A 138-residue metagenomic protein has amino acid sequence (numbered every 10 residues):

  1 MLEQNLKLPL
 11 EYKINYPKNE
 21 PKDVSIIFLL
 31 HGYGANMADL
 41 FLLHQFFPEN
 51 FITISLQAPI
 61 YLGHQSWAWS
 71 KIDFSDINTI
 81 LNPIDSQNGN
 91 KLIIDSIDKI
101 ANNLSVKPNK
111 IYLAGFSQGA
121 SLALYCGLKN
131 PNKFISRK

Functional and structural regions predicted by a protein language model:
E3-Q4: Class I SAM-dependent methyltransferase Rossmann-like catalytic core, especially the SAM/SAH-binding loop
L8-E20, V24-V106: Serine-hydrolase catalytic machinery in alpha/beta-hydrolase-like enzymes
N109-K138: Primarily recognizes the serine-hydrolase "nucleophile elbow" in alpha/beta-hydrolase and SGNH/GDSL folds
